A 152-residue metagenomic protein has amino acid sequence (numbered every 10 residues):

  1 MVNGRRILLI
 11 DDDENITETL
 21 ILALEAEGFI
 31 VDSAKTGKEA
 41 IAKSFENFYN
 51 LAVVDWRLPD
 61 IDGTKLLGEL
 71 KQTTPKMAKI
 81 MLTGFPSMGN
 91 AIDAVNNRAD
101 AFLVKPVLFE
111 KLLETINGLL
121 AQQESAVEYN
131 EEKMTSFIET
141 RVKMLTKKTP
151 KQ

Functional and structural regions predicted by a protein language model:
R5, K35-T36, D62-K65, T83: Acidic catalytic/metal-coordinating carboxylates
E14-D32, L119: Two-component/phosphorelay signaling modules centered on CheY-like receiver
T17, P59, T83, S87: The feature encodes the CheY-like receiver
A42, T64-K76: Short amphipathic alpha-helix used as the core "switch/output" element in two-component signaling
F48-V53, L58: Active-site beta3 strand of CheY-like receiver
V107-I116: C-terminal output helix
Q123-Q152: CheY-like receiver
